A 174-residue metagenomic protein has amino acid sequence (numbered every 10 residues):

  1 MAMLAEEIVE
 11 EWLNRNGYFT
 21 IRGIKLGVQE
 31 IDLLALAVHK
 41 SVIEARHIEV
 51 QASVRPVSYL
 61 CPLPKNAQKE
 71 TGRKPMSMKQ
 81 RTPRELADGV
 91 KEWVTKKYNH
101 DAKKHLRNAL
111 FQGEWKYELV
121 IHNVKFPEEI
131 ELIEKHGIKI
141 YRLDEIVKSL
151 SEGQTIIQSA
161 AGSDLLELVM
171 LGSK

Functional and structural regions predicted by a protein language model:
M1-K25: Acidic-basic catalytic patches of nuclease active cores, encompassing PD-(D/E)XK and other metal-cofactor nuclease
W12-N14, A37-H39, E134-K135: Short, surface-exposed basic-aromatic patches at helix termini and helix-loop junctions that form
K25-V28, A109: A short beta-turn/loop motif at secondary-structure boundaries
V28-E30, S149: Short secondary-structure capping/turn micro-motifs that flank functional sites
E30-L36: Short acidic loop-to-beta-strand element that houses the catalytic metal-binding Asp/Glu of nuclease active sites
L36-I48: Active-site beta-strand-loop-beta-strand hairpin of nuclease catalytic cores that positions key catalytic residues
V50-H136: Catalytic cores of nucleic-acid endonucleases
K116-K174: Glycine-rich, aromatic-bearing surface loops/beta-hairpins
